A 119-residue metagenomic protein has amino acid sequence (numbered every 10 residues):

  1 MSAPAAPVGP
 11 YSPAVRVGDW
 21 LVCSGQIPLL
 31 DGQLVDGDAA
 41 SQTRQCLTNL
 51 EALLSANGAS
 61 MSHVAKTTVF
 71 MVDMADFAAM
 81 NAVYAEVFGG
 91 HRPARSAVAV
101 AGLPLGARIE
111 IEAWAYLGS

Functional and structural regions predicted by a protein language model:
M1-S119: Short, polar/acidic, helix-capping and beta-turn segments at strand->helix junctions that line the mouths
